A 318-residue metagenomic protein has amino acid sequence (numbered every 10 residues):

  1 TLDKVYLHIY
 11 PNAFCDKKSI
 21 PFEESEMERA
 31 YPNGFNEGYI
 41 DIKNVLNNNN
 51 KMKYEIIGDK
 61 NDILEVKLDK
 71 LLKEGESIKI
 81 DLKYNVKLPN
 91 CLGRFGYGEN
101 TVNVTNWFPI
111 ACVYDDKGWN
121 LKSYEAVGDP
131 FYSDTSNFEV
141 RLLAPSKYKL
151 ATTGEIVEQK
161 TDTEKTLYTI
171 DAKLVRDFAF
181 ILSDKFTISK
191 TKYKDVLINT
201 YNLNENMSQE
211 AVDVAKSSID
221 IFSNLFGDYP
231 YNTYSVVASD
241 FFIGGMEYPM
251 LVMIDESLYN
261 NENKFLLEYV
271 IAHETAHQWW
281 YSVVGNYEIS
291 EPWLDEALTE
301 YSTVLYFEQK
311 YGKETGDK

Functional and structural regions predicted by a protein language model:
L2-A13, K18: Ligand-binding face of N-terminal immunoglobulin V-set domains in extracellular IgSF glycoproteins
P21-L46, K51-K73, M253-V270: Aromatic/His-enriched, Gly/Pro-containing loop or helix-boundary segments that lie immediately adjacent to catalytic
E28-N44, K79-I181: Extended, low-hydrophobicity, Ser/Thr/Pro/Gly-biased non-transmembrane segments
D62-V66, I78, T166: Short strand-edge motifs at loop-to-beta-strand transitions and within beta-strands of extracellular beta-rich domains
K67-K79, N85-V86: Intrinsically disordered, low-complexity Pro/Gly/Ser/Thr-rich segments with frequent PxxP/GP/PP motifs and embedded
Y114-D115, D129-A272, E300-V304, K313: Hydrophobic helix-coil surface modules that form long, contiguous segments used for peptide/substrate interaction
T275-E291, L305: Catalytic Zn2+-binding segment of zinc metalloproteases
E308-K318: Zinc-dependent metallohydrolase catalytic domains
